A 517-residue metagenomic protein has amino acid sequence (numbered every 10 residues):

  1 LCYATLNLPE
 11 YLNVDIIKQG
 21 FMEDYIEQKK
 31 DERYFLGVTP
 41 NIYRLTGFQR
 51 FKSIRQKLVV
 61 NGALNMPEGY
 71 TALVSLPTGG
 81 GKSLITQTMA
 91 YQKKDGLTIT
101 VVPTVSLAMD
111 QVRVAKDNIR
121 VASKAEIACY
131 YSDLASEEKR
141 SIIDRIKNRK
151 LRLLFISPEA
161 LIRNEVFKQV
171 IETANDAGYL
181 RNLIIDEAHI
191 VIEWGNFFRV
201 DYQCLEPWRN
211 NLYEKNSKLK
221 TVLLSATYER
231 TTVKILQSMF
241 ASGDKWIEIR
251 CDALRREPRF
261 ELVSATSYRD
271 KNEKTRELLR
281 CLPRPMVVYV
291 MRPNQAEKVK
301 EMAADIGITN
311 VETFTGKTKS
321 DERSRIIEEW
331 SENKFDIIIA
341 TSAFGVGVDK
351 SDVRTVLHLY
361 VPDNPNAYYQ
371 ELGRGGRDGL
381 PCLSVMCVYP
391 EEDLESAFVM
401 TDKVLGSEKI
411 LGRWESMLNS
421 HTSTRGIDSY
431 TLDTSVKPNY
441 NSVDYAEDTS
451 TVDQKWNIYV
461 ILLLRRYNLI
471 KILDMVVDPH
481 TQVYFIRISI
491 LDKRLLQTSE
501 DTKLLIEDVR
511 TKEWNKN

Functional and structural regions predicted by a protein language model:
Y25-S75: Conserved pre-motif I regulatory segment
N61-N65, G80-G96, V114-K116, N210-L212 (+1 more regions): Walker A/P-loop NTP-binding motif
E68-T88, V101-V102: Walker A/P-loop
S83-L84, Q92, G96-N118, C129-E138 (+3 more regions): Conserved Walker A/P-loop ATP-binding site and its immediately adjacent core in helicase/helicase-like ATPase domains
R145-F167, W330-V348: Conserved two-lobed SF2 helicase motor
E159-E214: SF2 helicase catalytic motif II
N211-K220, L224-C281: Interdomain hinge/linker at the junction between the two RecA-like core domains of SF2 helicases
E273, L278-F344, V348-N517: C-terminal helicase lobe
